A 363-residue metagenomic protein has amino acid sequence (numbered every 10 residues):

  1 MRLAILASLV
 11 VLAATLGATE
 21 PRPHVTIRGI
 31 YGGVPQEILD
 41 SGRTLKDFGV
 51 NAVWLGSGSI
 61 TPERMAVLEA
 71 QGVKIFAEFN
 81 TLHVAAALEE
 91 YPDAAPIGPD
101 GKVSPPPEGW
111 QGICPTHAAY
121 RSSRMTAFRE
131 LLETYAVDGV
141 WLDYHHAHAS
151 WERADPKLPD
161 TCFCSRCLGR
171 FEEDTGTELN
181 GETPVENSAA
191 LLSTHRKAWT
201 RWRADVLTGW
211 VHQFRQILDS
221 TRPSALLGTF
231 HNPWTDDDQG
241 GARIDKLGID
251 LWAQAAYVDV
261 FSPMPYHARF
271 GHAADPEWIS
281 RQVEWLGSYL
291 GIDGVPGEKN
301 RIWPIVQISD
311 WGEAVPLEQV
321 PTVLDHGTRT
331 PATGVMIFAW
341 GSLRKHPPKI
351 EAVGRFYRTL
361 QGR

Functional and structural regions predicted by a protein language model:
I30-T61, T134-Y135, Q254-V260, T330-G334: Catalytic domains of carbohydrate-active enzymes, especially glycoside hydrolases
Y31, V50-G56, P107-S122, H195-L207 (+2 more regions): The substrate-binding groove and active-site-proximal loops of carbohydrate-active enzymes, especially glycoside
G32-L45, Y120-E130, G241-Q254, P316-H326: Short, acidic/polar
F76-T134, T183-R196: Active-site-adjacent "subsite" loops/lids of carbohydrate-active enzymes
V84-P107, Y144-N187: Aromatic- and acidic-residue-enriched segments that line the glycan-binding/catalytic groove of carbohydrate-active
W141, A198-D245, G297-W311: Aromatic-lined carbohydrate-recognition surfaces of secreted/lumenal glycan-active proteins
C162-L227: Active-site neighborhood of glycoside hydrolase catalytic domains
Y257-P276, L286-R363: Substrate-binding cleft of secreted/luminal carbohydrate-active enzymes
